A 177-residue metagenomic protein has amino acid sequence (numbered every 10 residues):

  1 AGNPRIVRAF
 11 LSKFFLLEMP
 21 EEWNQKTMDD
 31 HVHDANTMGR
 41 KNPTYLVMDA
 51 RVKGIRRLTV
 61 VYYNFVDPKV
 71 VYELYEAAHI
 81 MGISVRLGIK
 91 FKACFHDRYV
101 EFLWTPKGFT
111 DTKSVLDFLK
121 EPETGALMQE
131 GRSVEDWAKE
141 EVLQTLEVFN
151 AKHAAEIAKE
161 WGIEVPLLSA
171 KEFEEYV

Functional and structural regions predicted by a protein language model:
A1-Y99, P106-T110, L119: An N-terminally biased module of ancient metal coordination in phosphate/nucleic-acid-related enzymes
V66-E76, F102-L103, M128-R132, Q144-V148: Noncatalytic linker/hinge segments flanking ATPase motor cores
S114-V177: Non-catalytic, alpha-helical, charged scaffold/linker segments that couple or flank catalytic or architectural cores
